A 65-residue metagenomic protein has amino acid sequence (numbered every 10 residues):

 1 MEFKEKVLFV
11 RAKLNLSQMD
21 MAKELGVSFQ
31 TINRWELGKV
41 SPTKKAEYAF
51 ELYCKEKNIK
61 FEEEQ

Functional and structural regions predicted by a protein language model:
M1-K13, F61: A short, Lys/Arg-rich alpha-helix, primarily the initiator
K6, K23, E51: Catalytic phosphate/metal-binding cores of nucleic-acid and nucleotide-processing enzymes, i.e., regions that mediate
A12, K23, K55: Short polybasic/polar patches that bind polyanions
L16-N33: Short alpha-helical DNA-recognition segment
K44-E63: DNA major-groove recognition helix of helix-turn-helix/homeodomain DNA-binding modules
